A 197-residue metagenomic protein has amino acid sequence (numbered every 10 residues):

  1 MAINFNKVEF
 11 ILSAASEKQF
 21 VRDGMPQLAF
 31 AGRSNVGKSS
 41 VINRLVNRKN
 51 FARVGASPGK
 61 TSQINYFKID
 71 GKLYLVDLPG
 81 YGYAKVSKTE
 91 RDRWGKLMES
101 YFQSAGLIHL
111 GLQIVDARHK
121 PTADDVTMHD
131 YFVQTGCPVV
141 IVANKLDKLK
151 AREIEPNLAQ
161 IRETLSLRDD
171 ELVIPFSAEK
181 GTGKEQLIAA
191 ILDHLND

Functional and structural regions predicted by a protein language model:
M1-K85, N196-D197: Conserved G1/Walker A P-loop phosphate-binding module
F5-E17, K148-D197: Canonical P-loop GTPase G-domain recognition
G24, N50, Q63, E90-W94 (+5 more regions): Helical mechanochemical/support elements of P-loop NTPase systems and associated helical scaffolds
L45, D70, P79, V115-R118 (+2 more regions): Anionic group-transfer/hydrolysis microenvironments
L45-K49, F102, L165, I191: Hydrophobic aliphatic residues
Q63-K68, K96-S104: Conserved alpha-helical scaffold flanking the Walker A/P-loop in AAA+ ATPase domains
Y81-R91, R118, D147-K150: Flexible beta-alpha connector loops of hexameric P-loop NTPases
E99-E171: Conserved C-terminal guanine-recognition region of P-loop GTPase G domains, centered on the G4
